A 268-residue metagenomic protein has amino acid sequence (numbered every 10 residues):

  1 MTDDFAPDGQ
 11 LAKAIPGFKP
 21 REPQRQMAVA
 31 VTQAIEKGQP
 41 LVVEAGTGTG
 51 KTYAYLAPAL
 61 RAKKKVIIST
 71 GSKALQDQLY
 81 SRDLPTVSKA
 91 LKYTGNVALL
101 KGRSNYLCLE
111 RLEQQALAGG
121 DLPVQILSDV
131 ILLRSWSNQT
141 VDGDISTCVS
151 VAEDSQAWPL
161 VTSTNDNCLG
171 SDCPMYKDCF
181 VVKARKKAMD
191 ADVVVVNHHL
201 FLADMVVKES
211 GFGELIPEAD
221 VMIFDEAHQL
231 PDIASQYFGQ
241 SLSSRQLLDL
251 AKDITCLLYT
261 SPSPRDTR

Functional and structural regions predicted by a protein language model:
M1-A14, K64-V194, H199: A substrate-engagement module of RecA-like helicase motors
T2-V42: Conserved pre-motif I regulatory segment
K37-Y55: Walker A/P-loop
Y53-K64, P85: Walker A/P-loop NTP-binding motif
R185, F201-I216: Conserved helix/coil segment N-terminal to the catalytic DExD/H
M205-V207, P231-F238: Conserved ATPase-coupling elements of RecA-like P-loop NTPase cores
E218-D232: SF2 helicase catalytic motif II
Y259-R268: Single conserved hydrophobic/aromatic residue that forms the stacking wall/gate of nucleotide- or nucleobase-binding
